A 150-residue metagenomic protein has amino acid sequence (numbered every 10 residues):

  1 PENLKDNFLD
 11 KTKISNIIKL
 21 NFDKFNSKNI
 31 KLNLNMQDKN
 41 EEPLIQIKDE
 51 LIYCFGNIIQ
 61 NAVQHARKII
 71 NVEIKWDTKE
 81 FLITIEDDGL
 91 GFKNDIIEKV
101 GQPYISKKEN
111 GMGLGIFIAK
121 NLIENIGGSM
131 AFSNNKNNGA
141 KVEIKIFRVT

Functional and structural regions predicted by a protein language model:
L9-S27, C54: Short beta-to-alpha transition helix within the HATPase_c
Y53-N57, N61: Conserved polar catalytic motif of the HATPase_c/GHKL fold
I69-K79: Short beta-strand/loop element within the Bergerat-fold HATPase_c
E80, G91, G113, K136-E143: Glycine-rich nucleotide-binding loop
D87: Acidic ATP/Mg2+-coordinating residue in the GHKL
F92-Y104: Short conserved segment of the HATPase_c
I123-E124: Detector for a conserved hydrophobic position within an alpha-helical segment of the HATPase_c
